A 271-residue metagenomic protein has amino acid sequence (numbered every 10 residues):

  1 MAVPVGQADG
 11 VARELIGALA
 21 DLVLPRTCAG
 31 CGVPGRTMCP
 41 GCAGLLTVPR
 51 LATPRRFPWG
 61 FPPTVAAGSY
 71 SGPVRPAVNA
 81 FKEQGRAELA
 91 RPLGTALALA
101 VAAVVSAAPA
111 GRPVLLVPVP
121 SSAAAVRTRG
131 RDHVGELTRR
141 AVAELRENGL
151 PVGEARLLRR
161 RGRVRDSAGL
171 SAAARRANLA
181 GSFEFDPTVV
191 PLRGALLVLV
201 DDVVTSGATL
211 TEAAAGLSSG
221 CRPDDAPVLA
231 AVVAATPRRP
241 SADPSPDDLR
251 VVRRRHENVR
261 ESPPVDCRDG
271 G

Functional and structural regions predicted by a protein language model:
M1-G271: Glycine-rich phosphate/pyrophosphate-handling loop used in enzymes and phosphotransfer proteins
